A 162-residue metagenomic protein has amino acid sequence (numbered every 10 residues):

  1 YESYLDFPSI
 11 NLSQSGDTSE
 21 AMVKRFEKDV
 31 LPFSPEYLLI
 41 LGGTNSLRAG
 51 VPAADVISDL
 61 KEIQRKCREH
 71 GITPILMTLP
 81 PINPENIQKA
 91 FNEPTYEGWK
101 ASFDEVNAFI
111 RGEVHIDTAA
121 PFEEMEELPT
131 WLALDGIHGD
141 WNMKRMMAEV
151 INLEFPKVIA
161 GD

Functional and structural regions predicted by a protein language model:
Y1-S15, E20-Y37: Serine-esterase "nucleophile elbow" of acetyl-processing enzymes
N11-D17, L39-L47, R68, L79: Cell-envelope and extracellular/periplasmic
N11-Q14, T44-A54, F91-E97: Surface-exposed cleft-lining segments at the edges of enzyme active sites
R25-S34, T44-L47, A53-I57, K66-R68 (+2 more regions): Extracellular glycan-modifying ectodomains
A53-E62, W99, F103: Charged helix-capping and loop-helix junction motifs
E69-P74: A short helix->loop->beta-strand "cap" motif at the edges of active sites that frequently abuts
P81-D162: Catalytic His-Asp segment of secreted/periplasmic serine-dependent ester chemistry enzymes
